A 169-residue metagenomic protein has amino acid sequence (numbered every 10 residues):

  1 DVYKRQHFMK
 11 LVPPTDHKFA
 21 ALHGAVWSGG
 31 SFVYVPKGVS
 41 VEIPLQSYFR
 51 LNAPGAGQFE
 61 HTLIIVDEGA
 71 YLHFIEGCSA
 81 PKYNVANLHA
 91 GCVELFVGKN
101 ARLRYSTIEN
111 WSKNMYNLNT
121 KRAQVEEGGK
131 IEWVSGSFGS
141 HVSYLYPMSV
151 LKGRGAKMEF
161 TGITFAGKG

Functional and structural regions predicted by a protein language model:
K4-G169: Conserved beta-strand/loop scaffold segments within soluble protein domains that form the structured core and edges
